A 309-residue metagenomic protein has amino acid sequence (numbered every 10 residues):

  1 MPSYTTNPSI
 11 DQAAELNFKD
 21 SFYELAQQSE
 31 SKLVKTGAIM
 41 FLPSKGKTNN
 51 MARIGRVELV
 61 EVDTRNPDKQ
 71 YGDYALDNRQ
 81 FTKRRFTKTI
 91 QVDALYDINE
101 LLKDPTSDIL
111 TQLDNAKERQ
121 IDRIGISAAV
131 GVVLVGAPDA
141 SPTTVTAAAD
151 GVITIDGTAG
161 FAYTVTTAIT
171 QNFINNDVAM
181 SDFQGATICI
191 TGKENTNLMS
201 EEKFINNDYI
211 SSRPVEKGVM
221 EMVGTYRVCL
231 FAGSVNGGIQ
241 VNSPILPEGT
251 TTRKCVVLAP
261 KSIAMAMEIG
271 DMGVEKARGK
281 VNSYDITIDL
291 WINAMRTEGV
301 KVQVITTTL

Functional and structural regions predicted by a protein language model:
M1-R79, T297, V302, T306-L309: N-terminal "assembly arms/tails" that initiate or stabilize quaternary assembly in self-assembling proteins
P2, L246, A259-L309: Extended, compositionally biased alpha-helical segments that mediate assembly or anchoring
Y4-T6, Q91, N115, R119-T164 (+2 more regions): Signature of extracytoplasmic/envelope-associated structural regions
M51, L76-D139, M180-G192, D271 (+1 more regions): Long, contiguous amphipathic alpha-helices that act as assembly "spine/axial" helices in icosahedral shell and virion
E61-T64, M199-E201, I239-V241, M267-G270 (+1 more regions): Short conserved micro-motifs at the rims of enzyme active sites and ligand-binding pockets
G131, K193-N197, G233-G237, T308: Short, catalytically relevant binding-site loops at active-site mouths
V135-R213: Extended, solvent-exposed, turn-rich assembly/linker loops in the middle of proteins
E216-E275: Glycine/small-residue-rich hydrophobic helix-like segments
